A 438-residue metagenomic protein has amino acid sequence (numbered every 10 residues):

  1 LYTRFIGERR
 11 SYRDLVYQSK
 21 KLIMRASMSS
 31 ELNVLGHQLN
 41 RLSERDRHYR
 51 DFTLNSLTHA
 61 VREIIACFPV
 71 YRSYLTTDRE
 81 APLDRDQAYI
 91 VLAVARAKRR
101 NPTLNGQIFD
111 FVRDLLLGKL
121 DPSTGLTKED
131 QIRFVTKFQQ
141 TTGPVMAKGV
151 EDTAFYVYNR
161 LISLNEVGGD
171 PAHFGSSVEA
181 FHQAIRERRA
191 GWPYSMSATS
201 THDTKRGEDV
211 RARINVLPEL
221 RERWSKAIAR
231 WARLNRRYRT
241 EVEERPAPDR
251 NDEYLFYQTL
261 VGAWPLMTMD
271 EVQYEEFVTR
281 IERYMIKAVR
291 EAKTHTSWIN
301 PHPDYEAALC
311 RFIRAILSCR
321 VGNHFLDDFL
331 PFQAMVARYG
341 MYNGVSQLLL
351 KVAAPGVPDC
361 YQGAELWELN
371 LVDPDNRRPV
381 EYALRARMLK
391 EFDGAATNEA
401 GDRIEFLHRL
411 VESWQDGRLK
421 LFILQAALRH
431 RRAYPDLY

Functional and structural regions predicted by a protein language model:
L1-R79, D84-L266, R283-A354, L384 (+2 more regions): Alpha-amylase-like alpha-glycosidases and glucanotransferases acting on alpha-linked glucans and related
N105, F109, D114-L115, K119 (+4 more regions): Carbohydrate-binding surfaces of carbohydrate-active enzymes
S200, Y361-E365, N370-L371: Glycine-rich, histidine-containing beta strand-loop boundary motifs that form or position
G207-D209, W367-P379: Cytochrome P450 core scaffold surrounding the K-helix E-X-X-R motif and the conserved "meander" helix-loop region
P248, V336, N376-R377, V411-R418: Short, contiguous acidic/charged loop-to-helix segments that flank catalytic cores in large enzymes
V278-E282: Terminal amphipathic helices with adjacent charged low-complexity linkers/tails
F312-Q333, Q415-Y438: Amphipathic alpha-helical
K351-C360, A364: Hydrophobic "lid/gating" helix adjacent to the active-site nucleophile that controls access to an acyl-thioester pocket
